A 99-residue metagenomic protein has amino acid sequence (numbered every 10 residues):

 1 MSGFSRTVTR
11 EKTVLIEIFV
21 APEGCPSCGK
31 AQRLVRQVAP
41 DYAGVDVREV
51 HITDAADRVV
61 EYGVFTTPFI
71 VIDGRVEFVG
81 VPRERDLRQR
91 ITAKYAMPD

Functional and structural regions predicted by a protein language model:
F4-D41: Local sequence-structure signature of Cys/Sec-based thiol-disulfide redox active-site neighborhoods
V20, G44-D57: Thiol-based oxidoreductase modules, predominantly thioredoxin-like and allied folds used for disulfide exchange
P26, D54-D57, D86: Short alpha-helical
G29-R33, E61, P82: Generic recognition of short, well-ordered alpha-helical segments
Y62-I70: Structural micro-motif
I72-D99: Non-catalytic, surface beta->alpha helical segment in thiol-disulfide oxidoreductase systems
